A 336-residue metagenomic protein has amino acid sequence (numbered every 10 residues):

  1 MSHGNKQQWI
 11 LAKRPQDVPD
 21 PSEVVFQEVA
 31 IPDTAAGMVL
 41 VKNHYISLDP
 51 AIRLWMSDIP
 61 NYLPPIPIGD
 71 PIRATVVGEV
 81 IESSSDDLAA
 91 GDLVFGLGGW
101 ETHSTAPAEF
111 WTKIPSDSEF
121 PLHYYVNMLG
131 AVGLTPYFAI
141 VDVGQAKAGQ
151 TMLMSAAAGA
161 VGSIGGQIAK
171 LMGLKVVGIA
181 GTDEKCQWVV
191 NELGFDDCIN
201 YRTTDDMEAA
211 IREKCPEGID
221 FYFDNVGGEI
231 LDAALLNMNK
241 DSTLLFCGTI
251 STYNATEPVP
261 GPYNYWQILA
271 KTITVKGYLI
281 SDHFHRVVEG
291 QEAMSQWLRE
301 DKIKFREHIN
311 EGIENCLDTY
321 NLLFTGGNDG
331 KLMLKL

Functional and structural regions predicted by a protein language model:
S2-G4, S281-L336: C-terminal hydrophobic helical "lid"/dimerization subdomain of Rossmann-like NAD(P)H-dependent oxidoreductases
I31-L48, M56-W100: Glycine-rich beta-strand-centered segment in the early N-terminal region that forms part of a ligand/cofactor-binding
I72-E79, A90-A156: NAD(P)H dinucleotide-binding glycine-rich loop of Rossmann-like/cofactor-binding domains, especially the beta1-alpha1
V132-T135, A160-V161, I230: Hydrophobic/small residue at the entry helix of a nucleotide-binding pocket
A156-A157, V226: NAD(P)H cofactor-binding loop motif with strongest signal on the N-terminal glycine-rich segment
A158, G162, G166: N-terminal Rossmann NAD(P)H-binding glycine-rich loop of SDR-like oxidoreductase domains
K170-A233, S281: Adenosine-nucleotide cofactor-binding segment
E229-I303: Glycine-rich phosphate-binding loop and adjacent beta-alpha segment of Rossmann(oid) nucleotide-cofactor-binding
